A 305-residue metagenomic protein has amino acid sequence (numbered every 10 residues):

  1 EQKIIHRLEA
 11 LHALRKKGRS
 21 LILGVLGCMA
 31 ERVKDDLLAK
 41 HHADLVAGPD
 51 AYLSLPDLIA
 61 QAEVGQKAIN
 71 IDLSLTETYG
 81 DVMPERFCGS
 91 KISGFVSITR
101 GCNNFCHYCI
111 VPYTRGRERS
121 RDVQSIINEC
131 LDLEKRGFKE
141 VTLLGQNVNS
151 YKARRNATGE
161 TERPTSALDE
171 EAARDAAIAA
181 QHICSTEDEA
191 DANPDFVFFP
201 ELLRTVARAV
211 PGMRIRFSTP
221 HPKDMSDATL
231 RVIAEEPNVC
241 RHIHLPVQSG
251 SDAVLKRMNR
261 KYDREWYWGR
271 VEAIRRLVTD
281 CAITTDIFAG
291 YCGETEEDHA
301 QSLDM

Functional and structural regions predicted by a protein language model:
E1-K152, N156-A157, S166-D169, F198 (+3 more regions): Proteins enriched for Cys/Gly/acidic motifs involved in redox and nucleic-acid/cofactor modification
L23, G27, K135-H299: Conserved SAM/AdoMet-binding glycine-rich loop
